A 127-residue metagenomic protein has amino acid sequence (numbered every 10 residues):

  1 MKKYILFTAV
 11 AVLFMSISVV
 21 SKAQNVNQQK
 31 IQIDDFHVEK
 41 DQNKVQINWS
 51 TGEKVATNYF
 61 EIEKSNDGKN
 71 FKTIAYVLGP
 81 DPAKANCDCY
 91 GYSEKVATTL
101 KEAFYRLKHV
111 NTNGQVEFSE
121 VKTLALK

Functional and structural regions predicted by a protein language model:
M1-Q28: Bacterial Sec-dependent N-terminal signal peptides
K3-Y4, Q24-K127: Low-complexity, Ser/Thr/Pro-rich intrinsically disordered linker/stalk segments at domain junctions
